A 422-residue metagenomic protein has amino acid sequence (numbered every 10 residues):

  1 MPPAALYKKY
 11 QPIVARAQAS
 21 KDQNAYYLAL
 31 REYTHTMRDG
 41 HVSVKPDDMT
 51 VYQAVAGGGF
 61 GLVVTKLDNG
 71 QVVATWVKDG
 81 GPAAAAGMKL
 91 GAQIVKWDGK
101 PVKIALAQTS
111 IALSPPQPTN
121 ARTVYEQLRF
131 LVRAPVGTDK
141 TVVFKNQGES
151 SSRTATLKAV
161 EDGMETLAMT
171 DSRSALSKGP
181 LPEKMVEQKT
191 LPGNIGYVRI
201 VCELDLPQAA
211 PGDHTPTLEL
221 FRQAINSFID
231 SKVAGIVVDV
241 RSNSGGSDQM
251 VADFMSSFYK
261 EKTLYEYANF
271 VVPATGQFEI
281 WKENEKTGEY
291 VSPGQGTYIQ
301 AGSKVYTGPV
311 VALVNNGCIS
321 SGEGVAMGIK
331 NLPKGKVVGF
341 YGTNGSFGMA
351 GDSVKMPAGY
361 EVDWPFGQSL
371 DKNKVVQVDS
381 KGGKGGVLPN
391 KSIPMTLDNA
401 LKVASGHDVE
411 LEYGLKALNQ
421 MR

Functional and structural regions predicted by a protein language model:
M1, Q11-D22, R31-V42, D79 (+6 more regions): Sec-exported extracytoplasmic/periplasmic mature domains
M1-Q71, P135-T141, N146-Q188: Extended, small/polar residue-biased N-terminal targeting/export presequences and adjacent propeptide/linker tracts
A5-P12, R16, A25-E32, T36 (+12 more regions): Extracytoplasmic/secreted proteins, especially bacterial periplasmic and envelope-associated proteins
Q18-D22, Q93-V143, M250, G345-G348 (+1 more regions): PDZ domains, with a preference for the canonical peptide-binding region formed by the helix
E32, D48, K66-D68, W76-D79 (+9 more regions): A mature extracytoplasmic/lumenal domain signature
Q53-I104, D205-L206: PDZ/PDZ-like domain segments forming the peptide/carboxylate-binding groove, activating on the N-terminal beta-strands
G58-F60, D68-V73, L90, T138-K140 (+6 more regions): Envelope-exposed proteins and targeting segments
A175-R422: C-terminal "post-core" interaction segments
